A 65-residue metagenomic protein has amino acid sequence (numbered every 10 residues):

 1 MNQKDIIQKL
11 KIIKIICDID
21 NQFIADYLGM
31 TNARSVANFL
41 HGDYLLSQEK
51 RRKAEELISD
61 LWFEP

Functional and structural regions predicted by a protein language model:
M1-C17, R52: A short, Lys/Arg-rich alpha-helix, primarily the initiator
C17, L28-G29: Core residues of bacterial helix-turn-helix
F23-D26: Short alpha-helical "recognition helix" segments of helix-turn-helix
M30-L46: Recognition helix of helix-turn-helix/homeodomain-like DNA-binding domains that insert into the DNA major groove
E49-P65: DNA major-groove recognition helix of helix-turn-helix/homeodomain DNA-binding modules
